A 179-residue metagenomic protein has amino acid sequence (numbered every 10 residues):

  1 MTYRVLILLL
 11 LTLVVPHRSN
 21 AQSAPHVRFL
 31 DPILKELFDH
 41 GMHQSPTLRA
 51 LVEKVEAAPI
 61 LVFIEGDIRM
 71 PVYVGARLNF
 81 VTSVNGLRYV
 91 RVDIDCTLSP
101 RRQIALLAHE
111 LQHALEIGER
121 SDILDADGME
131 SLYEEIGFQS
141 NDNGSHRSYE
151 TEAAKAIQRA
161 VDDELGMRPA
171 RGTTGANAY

Functional and structural regions predicted by a protein language model:
M1-T2: N-terminal secretory signal peptides that target proteins for export/translocation
V5-P16: Bacterial N-terminal signal peptides
S19-S23: Boundary at the C-terminal end of the N-terminal hydrophobic targeting segment
P25-E36, G86-I94, Y133-D142: Acidic/histidine-rich, surface-exposed loop or edge segments in extracytoplasmic proteins
L37-F38, H43-V84, R101, A126-Y179: Metalloprotease/metallohydrolase-associated module, dominated by Zn2+-dependent proteases
R91-L107: Short pre-active-site segment immediately N-terminal to the catalytic Zn-binding motif
L107-L111, Q158: Short amphipathic C-terminal alpha-helix that caps PH/PH-like domains
L111-G128: Catalytic Zn2+-binding segment of zinc metalloproteases
